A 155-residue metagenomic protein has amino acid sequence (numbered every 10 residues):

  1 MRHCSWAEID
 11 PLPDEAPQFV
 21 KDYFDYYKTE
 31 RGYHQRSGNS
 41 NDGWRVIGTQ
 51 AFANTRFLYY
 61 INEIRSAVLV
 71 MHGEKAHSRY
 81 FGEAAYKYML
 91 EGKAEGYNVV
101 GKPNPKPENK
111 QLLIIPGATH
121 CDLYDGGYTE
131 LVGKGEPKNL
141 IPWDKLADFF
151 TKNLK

Functional and structural regions predicted by a protein language model:
M1-Y59: Alpha/beta-hydrolase
A53-R56, H72-E83, K93, Y97: Conserved alpha/beta-hydrolase "acid-adjacent" motif
I61, R79-G82, L123-Y124: Extended hydrophobic-aromatic, low-complexity segments
I64, V70-H72: Short beta-strand/loop motif that positions the catalytic acidic residue of the alpha/beta-hydrolase fold
M89-C121: Catalytic histidine neighborhood in serine/cysteine hydrolases with alpha/beta-hydrolase-type architecture
A118-N139: Catalytic histidine-centered segment of alpha/beta-hydrolase-like enzymes
K145-N153: C-terminal alpha-helix
